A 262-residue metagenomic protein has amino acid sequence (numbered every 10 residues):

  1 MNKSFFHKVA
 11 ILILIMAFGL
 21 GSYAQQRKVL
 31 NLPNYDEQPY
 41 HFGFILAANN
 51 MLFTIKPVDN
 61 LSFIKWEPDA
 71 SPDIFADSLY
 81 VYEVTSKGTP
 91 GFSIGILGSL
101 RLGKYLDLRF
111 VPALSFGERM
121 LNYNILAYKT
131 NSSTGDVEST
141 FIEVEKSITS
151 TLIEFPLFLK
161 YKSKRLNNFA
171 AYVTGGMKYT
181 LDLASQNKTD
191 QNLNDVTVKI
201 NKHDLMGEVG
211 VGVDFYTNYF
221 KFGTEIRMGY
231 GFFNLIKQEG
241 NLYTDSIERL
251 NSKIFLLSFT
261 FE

Functional and structural regions predicted by a protein language model:
Y23-P90, E262: Short glycine/proline- and aromatic-enriched beta-strand/turn motifs that initiate or cap beta-hairpins
V29, D204-G207, F215-E262: Predominantly the C-terminal beta-signal and adjacent terminal strand-loop region of outer-membrane beta-barrel
E37, G103-Y105, K164-N168, Y216-N218 (+1 more regions): Outer-membrane beta-barrel channels and translocator barrels
Q38-F42, G88-F92, T149-F155, F169 (+2 more regions): Residues that define the transmembrane beta-barrel architecture of outer-membrane proteins
F44-A48, F92-K104, P112-L114, I153-Y161 (+4 more regions): Residues on the lipid-exposed face of transmembrane beta-strands in outer-membrane beta-barrel proteins
L52, L106-L108, Y219-F222: Repeated loop/turn-to-beta-strand initiation elements of outer-membrane beta-barrel proteins
I55-L61, L121-A127, A184-N192, L235-N241: Outer-membrane beta-barrel translocator domains and adjoining extracellular loop/strand segments of Gram-negative
S147-I148, L159-K221, Y230-L235: Outer-membrane beta-barrel transmembrane domain signature
